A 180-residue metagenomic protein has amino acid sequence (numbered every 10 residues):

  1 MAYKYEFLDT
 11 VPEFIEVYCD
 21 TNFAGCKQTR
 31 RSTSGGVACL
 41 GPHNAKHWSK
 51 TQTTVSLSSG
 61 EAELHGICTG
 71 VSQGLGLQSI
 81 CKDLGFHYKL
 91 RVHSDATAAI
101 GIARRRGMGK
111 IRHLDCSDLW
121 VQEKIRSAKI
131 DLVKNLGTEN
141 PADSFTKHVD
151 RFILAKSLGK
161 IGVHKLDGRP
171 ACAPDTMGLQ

Functional and structural regions predicted by a protein language model:
M1-C19, G85-F86: Structured nucleic-acid-interacting core domains from mobile-element enzymes and related host factors, especially RNase
Y3, A45-H47, L114: Short clusters of hydrophobic/aromatic residues that line enzyme substrate/ligand-binding pockets
Y3-E6, F23-K27, I80: Generic recognition of flexible, low-complexity loop/linker segments
Y5, V17-C19, L40, C68 (+1 more regions): Hydrophobic side chains in beta-strands
P12-F14, K50-Q180: RNase H-like nuclease module associated with reverse transcription
F14-G60: RNase H-like nuclease fold core
